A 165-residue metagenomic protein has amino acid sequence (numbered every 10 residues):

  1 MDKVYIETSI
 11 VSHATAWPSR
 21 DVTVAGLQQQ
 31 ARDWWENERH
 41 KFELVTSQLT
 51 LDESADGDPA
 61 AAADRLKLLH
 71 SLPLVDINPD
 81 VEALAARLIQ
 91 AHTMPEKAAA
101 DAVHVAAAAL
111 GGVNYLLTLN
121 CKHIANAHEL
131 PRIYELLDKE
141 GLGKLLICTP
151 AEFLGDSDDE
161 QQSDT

Functional and structural regions predicted by a protein language model:
M1-T46, A55-L66, Q90-E96, L130-I133 (+1 more regions): Short, well-structured N-terminal submotif of metal-dependent ribonuclease cores
E43, P73, K144-L146: Conserved beta-strand segments of alpha/beta enzyme cores
T46, D76, I147-T149: Structural signal for conserved beta-strand scaffold positions within catalytic alpha/beta enzyme cores
T50-E53, V81-A83: Short, catalytically relevant binding-site loops at active-site mouths
S71-R132, A151-L154, D164: Active-site neighborhoods of divalent-metal-dependent phosphate/nucleic-acid chemistry enzymes
A125-L146: C-terminal end-helix/capping segment
K139-D164: C-terminal interaction segment
